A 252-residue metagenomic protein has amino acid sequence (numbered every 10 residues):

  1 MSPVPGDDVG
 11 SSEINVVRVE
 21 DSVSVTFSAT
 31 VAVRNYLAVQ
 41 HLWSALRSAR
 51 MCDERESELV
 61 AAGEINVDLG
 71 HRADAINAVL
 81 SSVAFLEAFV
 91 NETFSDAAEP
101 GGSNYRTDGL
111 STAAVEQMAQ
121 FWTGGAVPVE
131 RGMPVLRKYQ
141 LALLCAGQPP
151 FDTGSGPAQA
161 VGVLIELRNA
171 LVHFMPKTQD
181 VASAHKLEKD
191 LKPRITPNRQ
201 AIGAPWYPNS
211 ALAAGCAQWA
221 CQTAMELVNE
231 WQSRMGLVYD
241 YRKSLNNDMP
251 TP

Functional and structural regions predicted by a protein language model:
M1-I76, M249: Charged alpha-helical initiation segments
V33-W43, G109, A113, E130 (+2 more regions): Alpha-helix boundary/N-cap detector
A45, C52, A78, S82-L86 (+3 more regions): Amphipathic alpha-helices that form helix-helix packing interfaces
D53, W122-G125, N198, M235: Short, flexible helical or helix-coil boundary motifs
H71-A97: Short, hydrophobic, well-ordered secondary-structure elements
V90, F94, A98, V172 (+2 more regions): Hydrophobic/aromatic-lined pockets within catalytic cores
E99-L191, Y207: Flexible secondary-structure boundary motifs
Q159-A170, S183-P252: Amphipathic, Lys/Arg-enriched alpha-helical patches that create a basic surface for binding polyanionic ligands
